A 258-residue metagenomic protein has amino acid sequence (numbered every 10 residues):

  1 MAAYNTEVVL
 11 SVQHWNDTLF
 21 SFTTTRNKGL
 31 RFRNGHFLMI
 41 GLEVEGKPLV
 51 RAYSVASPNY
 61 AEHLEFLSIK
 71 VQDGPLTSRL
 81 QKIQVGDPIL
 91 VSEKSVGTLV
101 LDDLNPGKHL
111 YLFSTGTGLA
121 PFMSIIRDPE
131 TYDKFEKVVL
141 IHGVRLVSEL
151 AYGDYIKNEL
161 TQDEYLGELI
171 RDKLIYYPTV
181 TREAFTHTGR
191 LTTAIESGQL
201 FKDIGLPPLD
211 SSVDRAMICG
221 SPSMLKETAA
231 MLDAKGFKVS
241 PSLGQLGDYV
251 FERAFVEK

Functional and structural regions predicted by a protein language model:
A2-A3, I141, S148-K258: Reductase modules of NAD(P)H-dependent flavoproteins
A2-D87: Ferredoxin-reductase
G35, G118, S221: Short, conserved phosphate/pyrophosphate- and ester-handling motifs at nucleotide-, phospho-/glycolipid
G46-Y53, V96-L104: Short, Lys/Arg- and Gly-enriched loop/turn segments at beta-strand edges
L104-H109, S211-S212: Short helix-loop-beta connector
G107, T131-E136: Conserved S-adenosyl-L-methionine
T115-P121: Ser/Thr-glycine-rich phosphate-binding loops at phosphate-binding pockets of nucleotides, nucleotide cofactors
P121-D133: Histidine-anchored nucleotide/phosphate-binding helix
